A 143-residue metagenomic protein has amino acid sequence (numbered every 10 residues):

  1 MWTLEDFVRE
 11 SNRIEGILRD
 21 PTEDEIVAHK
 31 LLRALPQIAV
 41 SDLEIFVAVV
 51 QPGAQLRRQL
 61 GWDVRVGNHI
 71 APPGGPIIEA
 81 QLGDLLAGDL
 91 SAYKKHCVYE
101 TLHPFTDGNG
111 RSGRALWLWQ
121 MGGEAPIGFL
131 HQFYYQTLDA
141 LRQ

Functional and structural regions predicted by a protein language model:
M1-Q143: FIC/Doc superfamily catalytic core
